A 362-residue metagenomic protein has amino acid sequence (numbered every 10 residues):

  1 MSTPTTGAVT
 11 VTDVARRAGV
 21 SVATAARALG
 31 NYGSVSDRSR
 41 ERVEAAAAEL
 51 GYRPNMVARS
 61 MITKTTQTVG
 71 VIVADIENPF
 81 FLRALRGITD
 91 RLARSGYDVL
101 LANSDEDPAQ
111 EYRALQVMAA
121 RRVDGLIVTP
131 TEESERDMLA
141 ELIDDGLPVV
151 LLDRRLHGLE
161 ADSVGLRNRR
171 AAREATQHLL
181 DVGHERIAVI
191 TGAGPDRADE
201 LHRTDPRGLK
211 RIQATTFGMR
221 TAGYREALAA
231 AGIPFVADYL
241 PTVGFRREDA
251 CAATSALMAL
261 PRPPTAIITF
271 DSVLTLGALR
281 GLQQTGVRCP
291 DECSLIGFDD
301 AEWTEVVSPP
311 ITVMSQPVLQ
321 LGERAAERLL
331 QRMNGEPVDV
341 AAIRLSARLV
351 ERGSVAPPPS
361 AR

Functional and structural regions predicted by a protein language model:
M1-T6, T10-T12, K64-D181: Alpha-helical recognition/docking segments in bacterial nutrient-uptake and carbohydrate-utilization systems
M1-T65, A356-R362: N-terminal helix-turn-helix DNA-binding module of bacterial transcription factors
S2-P4, E49, D90-S95, I143-L151 (+1 more regions): Bacterial carbohydrate/catabolite-sensing allosteric modules
V11-V20, A25, V35, V43 (+12 more regions): Hydrophobic packing within well-folded, soluble alpha/beta domains
R17, V22-R27, I62-I76, R186-A193 (+1 more regions): Short beta-strand segments enriched in small/hydrophobic residues
A47, R53-M61, F80, A84-G87 (+2 more regions): Alpha-helical linker/hinge and terminal dimerization helices associated with HTH transcriptional regulators
M56, L82-A84, R113, D137 (+4 more regions): Generic recognition of short, well-ordered alpha-helical segments
